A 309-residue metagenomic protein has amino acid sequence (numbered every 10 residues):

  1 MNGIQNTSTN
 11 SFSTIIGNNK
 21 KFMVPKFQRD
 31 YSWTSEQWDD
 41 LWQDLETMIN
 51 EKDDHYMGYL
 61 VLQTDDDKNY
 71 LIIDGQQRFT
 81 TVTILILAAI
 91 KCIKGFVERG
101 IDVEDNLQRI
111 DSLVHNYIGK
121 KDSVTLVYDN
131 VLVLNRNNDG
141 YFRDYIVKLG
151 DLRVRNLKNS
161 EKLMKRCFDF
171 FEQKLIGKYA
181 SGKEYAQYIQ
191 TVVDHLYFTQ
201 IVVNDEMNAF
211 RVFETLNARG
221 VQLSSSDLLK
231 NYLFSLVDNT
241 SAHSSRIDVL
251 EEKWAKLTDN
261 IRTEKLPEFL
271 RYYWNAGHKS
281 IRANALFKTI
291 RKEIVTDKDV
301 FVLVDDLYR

Functional and structural regions predicted by a protein language model:
M1-I73, Q77, F198: Short alpha-helix boundary/capping and kink motifs at helix termini
E36, Q77-I84, V193, M207-R211: Short, well-structured alpha-helical interface segments that form or flank functional binding sites
L45-I49, I93, L175: Hydrophobic, Leu/Ile/Phe/Ala-enriched alpha-helical segments that form helix-helix packing faces
E51, T80, L223-S224: Short, solvent-exposed positions on alpha-helices
F79-G95: Short active-site loop/helix that positions an aromatic residue
K91-I101, S224-S226, R282: Short, solvent-exposed secondary-structure capping/transition elements
I93-N130: Flexible phosphate/Mg2+-sensing switch loops adjacent to catalytic phosphate-binding sites
Y128-R309: Polyanionic (Asp/Glu-rich) segments that form extended negatively charged tracts
